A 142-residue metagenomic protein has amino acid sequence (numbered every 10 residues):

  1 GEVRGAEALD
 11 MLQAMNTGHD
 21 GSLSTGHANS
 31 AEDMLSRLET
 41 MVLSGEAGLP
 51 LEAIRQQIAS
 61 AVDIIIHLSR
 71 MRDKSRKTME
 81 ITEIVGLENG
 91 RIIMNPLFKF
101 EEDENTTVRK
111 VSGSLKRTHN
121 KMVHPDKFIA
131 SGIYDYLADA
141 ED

Functional and structural regions predicted by a protein language model:
G1-N89: Conserved P-loop NTPase nucleotide-binding/switch module
K74, T78-D142: NTP-binding/hydrolysis catalytic cores, primarily Walker-type P-loop NTPases
